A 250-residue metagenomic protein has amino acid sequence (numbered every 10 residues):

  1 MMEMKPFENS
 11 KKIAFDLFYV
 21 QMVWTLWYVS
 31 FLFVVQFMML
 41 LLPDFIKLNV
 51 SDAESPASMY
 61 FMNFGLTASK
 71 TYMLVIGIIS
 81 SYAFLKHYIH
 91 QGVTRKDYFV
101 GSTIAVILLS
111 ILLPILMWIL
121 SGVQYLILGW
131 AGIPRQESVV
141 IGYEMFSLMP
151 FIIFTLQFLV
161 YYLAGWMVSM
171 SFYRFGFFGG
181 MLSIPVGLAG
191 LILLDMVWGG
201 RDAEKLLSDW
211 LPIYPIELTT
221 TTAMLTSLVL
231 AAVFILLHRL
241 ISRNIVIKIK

Functional and structural regions predicted by a protein language model:
M1-S58, V197-K250: Hydrophobic alpha-helical transmembrane segments
F15-W27, F31, K96, V100-L113 (+1 more regions): Alpha-helical transmembrane segments of multi-pass membrane proteins
F37-T67, A105-F175: Secretory targeting signals
M59-S81: Long, hydrophobic alpha-helical segments
T71-I78, L156-A164, T226-H238: Hydrophobic cores of alpha-helical transmembrane segments in multi-pass inner/ER membrane proteins, independent
V75-R95: Transmembrane helix boundary and interhelical loop/hinge segments in multi-pass membrane proteins
V93-D97, S169-G179: Membrane-interface helix-boundary motifs at transmembrane edges
F177-L191: Central hydrophobic cores of alpha-helical transmembrane segments in multi-pass integral membrane proteins
